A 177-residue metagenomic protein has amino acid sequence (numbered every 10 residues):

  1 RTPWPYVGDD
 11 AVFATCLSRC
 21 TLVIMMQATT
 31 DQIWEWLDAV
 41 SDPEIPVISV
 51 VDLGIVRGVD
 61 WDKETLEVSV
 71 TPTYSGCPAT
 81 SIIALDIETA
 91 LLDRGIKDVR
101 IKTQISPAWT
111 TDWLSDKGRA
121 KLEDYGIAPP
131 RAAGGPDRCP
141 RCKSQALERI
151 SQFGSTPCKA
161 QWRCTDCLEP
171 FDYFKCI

Functional and structural regions predicted by a protein language model:
V7-A14: Short hydrophobic alpha-helical segments enriched in small aliphatic residues
R19-I177: Domain-level signature for proteins that mediate thiol-based redox and metal-cofactor handling
